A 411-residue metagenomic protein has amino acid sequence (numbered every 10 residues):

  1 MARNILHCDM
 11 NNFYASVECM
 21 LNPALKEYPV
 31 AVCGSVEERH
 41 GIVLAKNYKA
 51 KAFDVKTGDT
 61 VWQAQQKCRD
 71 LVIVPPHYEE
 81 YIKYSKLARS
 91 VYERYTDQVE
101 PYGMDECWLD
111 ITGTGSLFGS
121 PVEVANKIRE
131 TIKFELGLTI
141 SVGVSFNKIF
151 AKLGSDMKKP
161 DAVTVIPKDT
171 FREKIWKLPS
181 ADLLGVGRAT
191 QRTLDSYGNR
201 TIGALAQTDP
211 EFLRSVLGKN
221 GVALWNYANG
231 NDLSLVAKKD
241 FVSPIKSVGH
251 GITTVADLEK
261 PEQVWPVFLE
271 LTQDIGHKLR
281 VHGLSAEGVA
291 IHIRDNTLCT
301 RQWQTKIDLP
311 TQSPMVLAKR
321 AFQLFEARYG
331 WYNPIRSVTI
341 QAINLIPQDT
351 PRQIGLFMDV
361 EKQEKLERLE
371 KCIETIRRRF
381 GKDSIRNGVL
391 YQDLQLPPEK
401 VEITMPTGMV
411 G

Functional and structural regions predicted by a protein language model:
M1-N226, K239, H277, Q363-G411: Gly/Gly-Pro- and Ser/Thr-rich, intrinsically disordered tail segments characteristic of DNA damage-repair and tolerance
H7, T190-P334: DNA-contacting surface of Y-family translesion DNA polymerases
F13, V36-R39, N296-C299, L345-Q348: Short, charged/polar surface micro-motifs in flexible loops or helix N-caps
Y28, I140, D161, E287-V289 (+2 more regions): Change "...and in nucleic-acid phosphodiester-cleaving endonucleases..." to "...and in nucleic-acid processing enzymes
V72-I73, C299-W303, T350-P351: Short small-residue beta-strand/loop micro-motif enriched in glycine and branched aliphatics
C107-G113, Q302-T305, Q353-M358: Short, hydrophobic beta-strand segments
F146-I149, N229-G230, S285-N296, I335-I346 (+1 more regions): A glycine-rich phosphate-binding loop feature that marks nucleotide/adenosyl-phosphate handling sites
V316, F322-R379: C-terminal hydrophobic structural anchor segments that stabilize assembly/packing rather than catalytic chemistry
